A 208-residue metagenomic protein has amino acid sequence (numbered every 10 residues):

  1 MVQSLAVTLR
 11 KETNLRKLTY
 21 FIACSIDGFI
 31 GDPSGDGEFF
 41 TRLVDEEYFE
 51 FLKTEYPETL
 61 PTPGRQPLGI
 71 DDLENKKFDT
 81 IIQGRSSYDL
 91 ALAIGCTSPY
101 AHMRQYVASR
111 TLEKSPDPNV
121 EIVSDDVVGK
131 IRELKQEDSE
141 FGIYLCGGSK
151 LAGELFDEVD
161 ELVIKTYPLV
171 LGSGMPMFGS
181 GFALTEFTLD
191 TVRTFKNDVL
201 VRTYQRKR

Functional and structural regions predicted by a protein language model:
L5, L9-R208: Enzymes that bind and transform nitrogen-containing heteroaromatic metabolites
